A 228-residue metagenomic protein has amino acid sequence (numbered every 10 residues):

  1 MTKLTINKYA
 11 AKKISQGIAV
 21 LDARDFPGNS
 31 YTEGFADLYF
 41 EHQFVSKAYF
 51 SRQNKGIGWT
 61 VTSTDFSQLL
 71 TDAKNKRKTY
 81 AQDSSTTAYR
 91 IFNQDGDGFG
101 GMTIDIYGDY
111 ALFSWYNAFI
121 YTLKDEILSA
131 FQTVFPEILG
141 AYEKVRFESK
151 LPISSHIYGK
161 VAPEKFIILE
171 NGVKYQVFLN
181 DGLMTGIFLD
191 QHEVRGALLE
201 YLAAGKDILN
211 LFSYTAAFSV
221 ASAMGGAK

Functional and structural regions predicted by a protein language model:
M1-I106: Non-catalytic accessory regions of SAM-dependent methyltransferases
E33, D109, F212: Residue-level signal for inorganic ion chemistry
Q43, Y110, G172-V173: Well-ordered beta-strand scaffold positions
W59-T64, L112-Y121: Short histidine-centered catalytic/ligand-binding loop motif
F92-F99, T103-D105, Y121-F188, G196: Non-catalytic substrate-recognition/targeting regions of SAM-dependent transferases
E193: Active-site glycine-rich loop that binds ribose-phosphate moieties when present
L198-K228: Conserved SAM/SAH cofactor-binding pocket of Class I
